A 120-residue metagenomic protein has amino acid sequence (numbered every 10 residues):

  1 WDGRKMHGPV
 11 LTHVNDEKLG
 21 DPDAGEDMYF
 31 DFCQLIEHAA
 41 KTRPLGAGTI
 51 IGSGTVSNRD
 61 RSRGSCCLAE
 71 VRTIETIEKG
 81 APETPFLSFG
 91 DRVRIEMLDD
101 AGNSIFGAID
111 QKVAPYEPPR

Functional and structural regions predicted by a protein language model:
W1-R120: Catalytic-pocket segment enriched in acidic/His residues
